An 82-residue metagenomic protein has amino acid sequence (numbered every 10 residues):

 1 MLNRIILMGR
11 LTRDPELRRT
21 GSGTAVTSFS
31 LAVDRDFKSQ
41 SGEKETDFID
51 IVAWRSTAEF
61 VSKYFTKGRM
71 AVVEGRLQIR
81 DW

Functional and structural regions predicted by a protein language model:
M1-W82: Single-stranded nucleic acid-binding surfaces, predominantly the OB-fold ssDNA-binding core
